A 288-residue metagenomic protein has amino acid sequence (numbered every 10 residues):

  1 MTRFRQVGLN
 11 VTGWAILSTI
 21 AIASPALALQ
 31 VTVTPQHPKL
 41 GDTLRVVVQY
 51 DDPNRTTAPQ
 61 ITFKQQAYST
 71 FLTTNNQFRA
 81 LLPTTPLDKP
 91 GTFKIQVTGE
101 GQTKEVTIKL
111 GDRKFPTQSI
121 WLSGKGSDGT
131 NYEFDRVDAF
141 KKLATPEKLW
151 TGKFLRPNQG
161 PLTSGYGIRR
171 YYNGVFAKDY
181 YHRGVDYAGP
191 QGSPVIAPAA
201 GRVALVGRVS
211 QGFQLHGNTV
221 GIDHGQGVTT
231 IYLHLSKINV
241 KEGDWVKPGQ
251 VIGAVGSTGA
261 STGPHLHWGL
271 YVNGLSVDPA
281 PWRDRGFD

Functional and structural regions predicted by a protein language model:
M1-Q6: N-terminal secretory signal peptides that target proteins for export/translocation
T12-A23: Bacterial N-terminal signal peptides
L27-T107, D112-R113: Cationic-aromatic interfacial patches
T107-H216: Surface-exposed, glycine-biased beta-strand/turn segments
A188, P194-P198, Y232-L233, G243-V246 (+2 more regions): Small beta-strand-rich domains/subdomains or short beta-sheet motifs embedded in larger alpha/beta proteins
P194-L205, N239-V255: Short, well-structured beta-strand-loop connectors
P198-S236, P264, G269: Zn2+-dependent peptidoglycan hydrolase active-site motif and core
D244-P264, W268-D288: Extended, charge-rich intrinsically disordered regulatory tails
